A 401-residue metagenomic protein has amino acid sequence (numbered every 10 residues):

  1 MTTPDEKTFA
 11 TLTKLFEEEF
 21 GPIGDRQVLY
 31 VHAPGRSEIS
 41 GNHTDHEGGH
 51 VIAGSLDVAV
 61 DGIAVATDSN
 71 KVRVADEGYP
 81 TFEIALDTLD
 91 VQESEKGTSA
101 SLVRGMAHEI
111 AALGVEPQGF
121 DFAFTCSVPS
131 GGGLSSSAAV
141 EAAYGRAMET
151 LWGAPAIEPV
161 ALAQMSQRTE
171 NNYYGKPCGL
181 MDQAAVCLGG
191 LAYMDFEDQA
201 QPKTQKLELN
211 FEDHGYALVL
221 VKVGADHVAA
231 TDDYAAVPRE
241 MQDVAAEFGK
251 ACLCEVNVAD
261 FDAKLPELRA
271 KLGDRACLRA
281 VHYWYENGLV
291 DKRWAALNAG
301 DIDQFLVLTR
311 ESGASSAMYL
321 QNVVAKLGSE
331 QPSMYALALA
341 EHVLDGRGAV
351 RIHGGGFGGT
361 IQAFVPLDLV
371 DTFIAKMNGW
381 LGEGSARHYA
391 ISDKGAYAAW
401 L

Functional and structural regions predicted by a protein language model:
M1-R36, D61, V65-K96, Y193-R351 (+1 more regions): C-terminal nucleotide
M1-V51, E83-L89, E95-D213, V370-F373 (+2 more regions): Gly/Ser-rich oxyanion-binding loop with an adjacent helix/lid that shapes the negatively charged ligand pocket
H50-S69, L188: Structural signature of FAD isoalloxazine-binding scaffolds in flavoprotein oxidoreductases
S55, S99, S329: Short, conserved glycine- and acidic-residue-centered signature motifs in active-site or ligand-binding loops
G131, A295, T360: Short, flexible active-site loop motifs that bind/organize anionic cofactors or intermediates
A138-A139, T360-V365: FabD-like malonyl-/acyl-CoA
F357: Glycine-rich phosphate-binding loop
